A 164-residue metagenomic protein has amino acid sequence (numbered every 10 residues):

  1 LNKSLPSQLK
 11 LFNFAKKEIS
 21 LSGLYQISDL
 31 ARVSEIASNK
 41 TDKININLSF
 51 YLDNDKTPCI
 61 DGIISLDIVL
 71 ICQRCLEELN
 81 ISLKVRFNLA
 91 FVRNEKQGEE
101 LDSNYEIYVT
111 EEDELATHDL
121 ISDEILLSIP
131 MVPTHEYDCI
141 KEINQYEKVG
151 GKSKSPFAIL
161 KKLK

Functional and structural regions predicted by a protein language model:
L1-D67: A positional/architectural concept
L1-E18, K84, R93-K164: Charge-rich, low-complexity linker and terminal segments
L24, S49-Y51, N88-A90, H118 (+1 more regions): Residues in well-ordered beta-strands of folded domains
N54-I71, D123-T134: Immediate flanking context of iron-sulfur cluster ligation sites
L66, R86-L89: Hydrophobic alpha-helical segments of small multi-pass membrane proteins
R74: Short, cysteine/histidine-rich loop/knuckle motifs that typically chelate Zn2+
L79: Cys/His-rich microdomains that often coordinate metals
